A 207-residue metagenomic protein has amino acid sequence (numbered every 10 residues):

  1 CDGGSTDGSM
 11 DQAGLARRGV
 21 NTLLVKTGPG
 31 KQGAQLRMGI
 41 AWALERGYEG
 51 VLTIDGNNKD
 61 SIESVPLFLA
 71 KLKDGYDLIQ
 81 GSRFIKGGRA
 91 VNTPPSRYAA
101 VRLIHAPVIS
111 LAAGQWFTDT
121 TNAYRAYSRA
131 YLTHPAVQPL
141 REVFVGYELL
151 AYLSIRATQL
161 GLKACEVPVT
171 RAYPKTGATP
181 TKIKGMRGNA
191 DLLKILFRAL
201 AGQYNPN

Functional and structural regions predicted by a protein language model:
C1-S5, V25-K26, I54: Short beta-strand/loop segment that forms part of the nucleotide-sugar
D2-D11, N58: A conserved acidic beta->alpha catalytic loop
D7, R37, A41, Y152-I155: A broad detector of short, well-ordered amphipathic alpha-helices that serve as recognition/interaction surfaces
L15-V20: Short, conserved SAM-binding/catalytic segment of Class I S-adenosyl-L-methionine-dependent methyltransferases
T22-E45, G50, I62-V143, P174-I183 (+1 more regions): Acceptor/aglycone-binding surface of glycosyltransferases and processive sugar-polymer synthases
I54, S82, T170: Conserved residues at the C-terminal ends of beta-strands
G56-E63, L67, L149-Y152: An aromatic- and histidine-rich active-site surface loop
G114, Q138-N207: Hydrophobic helical membrane-anchoring modules
